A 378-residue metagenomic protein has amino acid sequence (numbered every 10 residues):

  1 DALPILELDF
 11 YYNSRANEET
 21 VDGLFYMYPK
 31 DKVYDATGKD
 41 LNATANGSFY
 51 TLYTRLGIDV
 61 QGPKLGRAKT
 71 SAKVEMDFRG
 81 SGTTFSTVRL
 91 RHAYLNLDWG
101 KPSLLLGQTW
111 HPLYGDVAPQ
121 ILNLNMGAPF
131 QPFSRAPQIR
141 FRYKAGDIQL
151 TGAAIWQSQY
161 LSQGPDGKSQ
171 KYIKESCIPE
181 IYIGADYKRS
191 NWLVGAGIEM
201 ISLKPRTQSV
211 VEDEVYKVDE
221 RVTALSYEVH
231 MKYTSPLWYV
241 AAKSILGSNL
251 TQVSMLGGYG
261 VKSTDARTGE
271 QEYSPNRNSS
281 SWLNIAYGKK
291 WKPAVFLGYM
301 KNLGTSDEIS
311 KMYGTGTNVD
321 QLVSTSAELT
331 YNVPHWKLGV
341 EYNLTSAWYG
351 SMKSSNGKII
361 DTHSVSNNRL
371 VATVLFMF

Functional and structural regions predicted by a protein language model:
D1-Y28, K32-Y160, E175-I178, Y182-L193 (+2 more regions): Outer membrane beta-barrel
N13-N17, T83-F85, G115-P119, Q159-G164 (+5 more regions): Outer-membrane beta-barrel proteins
L41-T44, R79, L122-G127, S162-K171 (+4 more regions): Extracellular loop and loop/strand-boundary signature of outer-membrane beta-barrel proteins
G47-Y53, F85-H92, F130-S134, K174-E180 (+4 more regions): Transmembrane beta-barrel outer-membrane domains
K69-G80, A154-W156, A196-S202, V295-M300 (+1 more regions): Transmembrane beta-strand segments that form the barrel wall of outer-membrane beta-barrel proteins
R189-V319, V323: Detector for outer-membrane/organellar transmembrane beta-barrel domains, recognizing the amphipathic beta-strand
V333, T362-F378: Outer-membrane beta-barrel "beta-signal"
H335-K337, N343-N356: C-terminal beta-signal and adjacent terminal beta-strands/loops of Gram-negative outer-membrane beta-barrel proteins
